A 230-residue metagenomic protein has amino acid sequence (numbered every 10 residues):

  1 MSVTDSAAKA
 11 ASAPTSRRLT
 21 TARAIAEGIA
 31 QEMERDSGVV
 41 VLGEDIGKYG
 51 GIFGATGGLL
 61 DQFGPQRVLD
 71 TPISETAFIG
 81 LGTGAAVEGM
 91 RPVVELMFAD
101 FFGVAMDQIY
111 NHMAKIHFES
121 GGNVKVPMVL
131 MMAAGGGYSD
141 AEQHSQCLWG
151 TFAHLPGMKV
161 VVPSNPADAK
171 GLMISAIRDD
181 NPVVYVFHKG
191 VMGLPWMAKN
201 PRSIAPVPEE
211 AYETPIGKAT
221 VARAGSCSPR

Functional and structural regions predicted by a protein language model:
M1-A198, S203: Thiamine diphosphate
A22, S203-V221, R230: A general structural motif
A30-E32, A219-R223: Short boundary motifs at domain starts and secondary-structure transition points
S37, R223-S228: A short, charged/proline- and glycine-enriched loop that marks the coil->beta-strand transition at the N-terminal
V160, S228-P229: Short cationic amphipathic helices and targeting signals
